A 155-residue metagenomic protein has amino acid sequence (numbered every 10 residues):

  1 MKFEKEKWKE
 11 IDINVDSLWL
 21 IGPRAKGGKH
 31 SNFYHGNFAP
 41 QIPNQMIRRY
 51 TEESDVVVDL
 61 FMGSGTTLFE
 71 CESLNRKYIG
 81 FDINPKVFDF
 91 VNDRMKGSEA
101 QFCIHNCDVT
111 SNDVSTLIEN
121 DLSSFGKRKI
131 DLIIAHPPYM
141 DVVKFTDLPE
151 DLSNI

Functional and structural regions predicted by a protein language model:
M1-I155: Class I S-adenosyl-L-methionine-dependent methyltransferase catalytic core
